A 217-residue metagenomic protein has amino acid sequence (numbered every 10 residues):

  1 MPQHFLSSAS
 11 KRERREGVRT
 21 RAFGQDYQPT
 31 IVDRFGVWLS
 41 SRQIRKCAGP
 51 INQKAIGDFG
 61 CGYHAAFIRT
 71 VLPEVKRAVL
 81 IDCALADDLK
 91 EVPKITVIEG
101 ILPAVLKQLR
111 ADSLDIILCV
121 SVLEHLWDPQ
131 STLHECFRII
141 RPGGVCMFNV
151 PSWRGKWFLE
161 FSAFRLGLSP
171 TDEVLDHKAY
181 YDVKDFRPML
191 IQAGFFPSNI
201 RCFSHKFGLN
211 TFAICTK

Functional and structural regions predicted by a protein language model:
M1-R110, I116, L133, A179 (+1 more regions): Conserved N-terminal segment of class I S-adenosyl-L-methionine
T30-I31, W127-E135, V145-K217: S-adenosyl-L-methionine-dependent methyltransferase catalytic module, highlighting the catalytic core
L72-P73, W127, R141: Short conserved AdoMet
A104, E124, G155: Active-site micro-motifs of SAM-dependent methyltransferase domains
C119-V122: A short beta-strand submotif of the Rossmann-like class I SAM-dependent methyltransferase core that lines
